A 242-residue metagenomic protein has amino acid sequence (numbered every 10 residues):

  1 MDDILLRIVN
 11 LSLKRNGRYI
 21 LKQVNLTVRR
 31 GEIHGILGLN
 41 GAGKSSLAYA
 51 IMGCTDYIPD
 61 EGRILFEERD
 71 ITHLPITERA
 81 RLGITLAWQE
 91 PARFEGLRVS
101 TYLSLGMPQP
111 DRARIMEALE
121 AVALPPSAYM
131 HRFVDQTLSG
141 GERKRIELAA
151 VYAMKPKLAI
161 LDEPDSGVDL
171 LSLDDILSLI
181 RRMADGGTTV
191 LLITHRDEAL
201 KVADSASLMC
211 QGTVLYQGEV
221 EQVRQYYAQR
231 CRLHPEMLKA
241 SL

Functional and structural regions predicted by a protein language model:
L37-L39: The feature captures the beta-strand-to-loop junction immediately N-terminal to the Walker
I58, D70-T85: ABC ATPase NBD coupling module
E90, G96-D111: Q-loop/switch helix immediately C-terminal to the Walker
L148: Hydrophobic anchor residue at the start of the ABC signature
V151-Y152: ABC ATPase C-loop
E163-P164: Walker B catalytic motif
T213-E236: Conserved beta-strand-loop-alpha-helix hinge in the C-terminal portion of ABC ATPase nucleotide-binding domains
